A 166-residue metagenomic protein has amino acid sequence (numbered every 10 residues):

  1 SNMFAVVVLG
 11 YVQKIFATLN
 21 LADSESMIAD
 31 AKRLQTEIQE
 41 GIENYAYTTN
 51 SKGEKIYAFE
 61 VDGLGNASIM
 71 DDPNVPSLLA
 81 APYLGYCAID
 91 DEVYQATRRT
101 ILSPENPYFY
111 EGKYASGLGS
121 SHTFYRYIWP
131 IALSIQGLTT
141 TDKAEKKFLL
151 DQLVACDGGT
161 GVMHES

Functional and structural regions predicted by a protein language model:
S1-F16, D142-Q152: Extended amphipathic alpha-helical segments enriched in small hydrophobics
S1-V6, L19-L21, E25-W129: Extended ligand-binding clefts on enzyme/binding-domain cores
G10, A17, Y83-Y86, Q136-T140: Specific register positions within alpha-helical solenoid repeats of the TPR/Sel1-like families, i.e., one
F16, I42, T97-I101, S134 (+2 more regions): Generic structural signal of hydrophobic/aromatic residues within well-ordered alpha-helices of folded domains
E105-S166: Fungal-biased detection of long, low-complexity, Ser/Thr- and Lys/Arg-rich intrinsically disordered regions
